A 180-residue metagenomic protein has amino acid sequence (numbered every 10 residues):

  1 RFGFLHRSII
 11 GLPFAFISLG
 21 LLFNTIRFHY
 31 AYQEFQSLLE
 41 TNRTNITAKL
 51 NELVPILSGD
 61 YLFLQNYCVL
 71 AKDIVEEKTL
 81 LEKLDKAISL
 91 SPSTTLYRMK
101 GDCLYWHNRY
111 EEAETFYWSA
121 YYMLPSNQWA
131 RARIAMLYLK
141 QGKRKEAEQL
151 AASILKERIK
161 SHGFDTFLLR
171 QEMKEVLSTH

Functional and structural regions predicted by a protein language model:
S18-N45, L62: Hydrophobic alpha-helical transmembrane segments in integral membrane proteins
L50-N51, L84, Y117, A151: Hydrophobic/aromatic packing residues within the alpha-helices of TPR/SEL1-like helical repeat arrays
P55, D85-S89, W118-Y122, K156: Conserved structural position within tetratricopeptide repeats
P55-Y61, S91-P92, P125, I159: Short coil turns that delineate tetratricopeptide repeat
L62-N66, T95-M99, W129-M136, G163-L169: Alpha-solenoid helical repeat scaffolds
